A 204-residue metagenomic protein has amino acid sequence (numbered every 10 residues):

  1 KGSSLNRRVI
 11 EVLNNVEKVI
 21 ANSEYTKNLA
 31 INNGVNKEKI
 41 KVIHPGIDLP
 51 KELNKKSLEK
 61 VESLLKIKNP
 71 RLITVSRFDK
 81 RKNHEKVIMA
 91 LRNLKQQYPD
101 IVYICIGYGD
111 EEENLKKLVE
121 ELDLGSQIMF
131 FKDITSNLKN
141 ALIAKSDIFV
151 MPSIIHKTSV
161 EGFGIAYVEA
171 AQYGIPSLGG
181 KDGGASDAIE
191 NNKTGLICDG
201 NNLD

Functional and structural regions predicted by a protein language model:
K1-E11: Nucleotide-sugar donor phosphate/pyrophosphate-binding loop at the beta->alpha transition of glycosyltransferases
E17, A144-S159, I175: Acidic donor-binding loop of glycosyltransferase active sites
I20, L64-K82, I88-L91: Conserved donor-binding/catalytic core segment of Leloir-type glycosyltransferases
Y25, G46: Carbohydrate-associated surface elements
E52-K66: A short helix/loop element that forms part of the nucleotide-sugar donor recognition site in Leloir-type
E113-I134, I148: Nucleotide-activated donor-binding/catalytic signature segment of Leloir-type glycosyltransferases, i.e., the conserved
Y167, Q172, P176-G179, I189: Short hydrophobic beta-strand element within catalytic cores of glycosyltransferases and related nucleotide-activated
E190-N192, L196-N202: Conserved acidic donor-binding segment of nucleotide-sugar-dependent glycosyltransferases
